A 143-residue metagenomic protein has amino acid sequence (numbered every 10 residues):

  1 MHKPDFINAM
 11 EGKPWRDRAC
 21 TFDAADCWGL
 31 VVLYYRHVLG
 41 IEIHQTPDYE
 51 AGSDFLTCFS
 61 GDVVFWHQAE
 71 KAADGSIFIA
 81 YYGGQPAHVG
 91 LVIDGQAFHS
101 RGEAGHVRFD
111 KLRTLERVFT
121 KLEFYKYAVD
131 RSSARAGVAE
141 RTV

Functional and structural regions predicted by a protein language model:
M1-P14, K111-V143: Non-catalytic ligand/cofactor/substrate-binding and regulatory segments of enzyme domains
N8, A25, P86: Short glycine- and Lys/Arg-enriched binding-loop motifs that mark or flank ligand-binding interfaces
A9-G12, G29, G90: Glycine-centered small-residue hotspots that permit tight backbone geometry or close packing
R16, I79, F98, E123-Y125: Residues in well-ordered beta-strands of folded domains
D17-A19, H44: Short, hydrophobic secondary-structure boundary micro-motifs
A19-L39: Active-site nucleophilic cysteine motif
F22, A104, R131: Residue-level detector of flexible, active-site-proximal loop/helix-junction positions within diverse enzyme catalytic
H44-V107, L112-R113, G137: ...with weaker cross-activation on analogous glycine-rich loops/strands in unrelated enzymes
